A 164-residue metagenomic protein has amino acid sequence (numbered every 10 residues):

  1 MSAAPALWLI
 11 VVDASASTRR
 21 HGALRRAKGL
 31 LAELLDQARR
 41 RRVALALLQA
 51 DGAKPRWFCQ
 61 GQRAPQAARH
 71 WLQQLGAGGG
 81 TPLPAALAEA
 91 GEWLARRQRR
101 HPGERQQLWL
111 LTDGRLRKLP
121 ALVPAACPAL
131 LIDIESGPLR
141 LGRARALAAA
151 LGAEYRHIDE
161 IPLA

Functional and structural regions predicted by a protein language model:
A3, H101-G103, V123-A126: Flexible, charged surface loops at secondary-structure boundaries
A3-G61, A86-E89, Q107-L111: Von Willebrand factor
G22, A38, L94-Q98, L151 (+1 more regions): Conserved NTP-handling cores and scaffolds of large molecular machines
A23-A27, G61-R63, V123-A126, R145-A146: Short, glycine/charged-enriched secondary-structure capping and boundary segments
A44-L47, T81, H157: A generic structural-conservation signal
P55, A64-Q106, R115, D133-G142: Von Willebrand factor
G114-D159: VWA/integrin I-like adhesion module and closely mimicked acidic/polar interface patches used
P162-A164: C-terminal "exit" segments of structured domains
